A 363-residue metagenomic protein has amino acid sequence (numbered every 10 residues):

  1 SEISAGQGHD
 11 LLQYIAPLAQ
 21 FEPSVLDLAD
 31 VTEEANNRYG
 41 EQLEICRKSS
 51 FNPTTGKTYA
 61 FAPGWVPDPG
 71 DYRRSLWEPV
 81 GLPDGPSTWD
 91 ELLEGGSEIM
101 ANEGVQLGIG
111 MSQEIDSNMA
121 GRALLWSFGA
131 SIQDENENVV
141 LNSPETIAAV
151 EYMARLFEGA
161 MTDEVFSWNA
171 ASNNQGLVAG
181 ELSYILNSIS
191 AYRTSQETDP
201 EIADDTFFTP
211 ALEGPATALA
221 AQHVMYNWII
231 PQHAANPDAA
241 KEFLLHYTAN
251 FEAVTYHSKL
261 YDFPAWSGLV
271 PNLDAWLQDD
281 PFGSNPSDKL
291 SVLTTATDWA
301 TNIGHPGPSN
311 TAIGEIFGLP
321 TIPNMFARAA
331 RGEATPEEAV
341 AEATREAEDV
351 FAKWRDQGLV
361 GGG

Functional and structural regions predicted by a protein language model:
S1-G8, L76-W77, L93-N102, A171-E181 (+2 more regions): Short helices/loops that flank or line small-molecule/ion binding pockets
S1-L43, E78-S87, N174-G176, G180-Y184 (+1 more regions): Extracytoplasmic "Venus flytrap"/periplasmic binding protein-like
Q13-P17, A170, N187-Y192, Y226: Beta->alpha turn/N-cap motifs
Y14-P69, D205-T209, G362-G363: Hinge/lid segment of periplasmic solute-binding proteins
E22-A29, G104-V105, L124-S127, S195-G214: Ligand-binding "clamshell"
S50-P63, D68, D90-V139, E145 (+1 more regions): Extracytoplasmic/periplasmic solute-binding protein
G95-E98, N136-S167, A211: Glycine-centered hinge/linker elements that transmit conformational signals in sensory and ligand-binding systems
S190-I202, P215-P320, G358-G363: C-terminal lobe and pocket-closing loops of periplasmic/extracytoplasmic Venus-flytrap solute-binding proteins
